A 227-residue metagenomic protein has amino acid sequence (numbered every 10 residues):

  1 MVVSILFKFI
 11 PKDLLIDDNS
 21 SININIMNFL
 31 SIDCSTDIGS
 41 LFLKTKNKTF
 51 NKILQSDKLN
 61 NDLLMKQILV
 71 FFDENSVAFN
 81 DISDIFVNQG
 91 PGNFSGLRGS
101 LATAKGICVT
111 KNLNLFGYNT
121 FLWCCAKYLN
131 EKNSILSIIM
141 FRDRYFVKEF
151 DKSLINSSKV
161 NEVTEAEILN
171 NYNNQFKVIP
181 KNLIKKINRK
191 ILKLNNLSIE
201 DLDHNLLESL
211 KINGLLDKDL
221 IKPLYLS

Functional and structural regions predicted by a protein language model:
M1-I26: N-terminal amphipathic/basic-hydrophobic helices that include classical n-h-c signal peptides and signal-anchor
N25-K46, F116-S227: Oxyanion-binding and handling regions
I26-V87: N-terminal beta-alpha supersecondary unit
I68, T103-I107, C125: Buried hydrophobic packing segments
F71, N75, A104, T110 (+1 more regions): Stable alpha-helical structural segments in soluble proteins, enriched in small hydrophobic residues
S76, C108, A126-L129: N-terminal cationic-hydrophobic initiation segments that often serve targeting/anchoring roles
D84-T120: DPxDG-like acidic metal-binding loop motif
